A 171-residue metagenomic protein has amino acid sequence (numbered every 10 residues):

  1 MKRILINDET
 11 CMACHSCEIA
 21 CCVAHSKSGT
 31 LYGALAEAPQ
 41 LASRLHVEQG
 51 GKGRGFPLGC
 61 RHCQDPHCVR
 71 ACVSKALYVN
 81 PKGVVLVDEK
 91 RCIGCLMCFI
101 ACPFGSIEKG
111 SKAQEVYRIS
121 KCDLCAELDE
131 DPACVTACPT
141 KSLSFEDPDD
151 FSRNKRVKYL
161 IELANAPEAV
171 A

Functional and structural regions predicted by a protein language model:
M1-E9: N-terminal beta-strand motif that seeds the catalytic metal site of vicinal oxygen chelate
C11-C14, C92: Short, thiol/selenol-centered motifs that function as redox-active sites or metal-ligating centers
C14-L35: Core segments of cupin and vicinal oxygen chelate
S28-R70, K90-R91, L96-A171: Flanking helices and flexible, charged tails adjoining ferredoxin-like Fe-S electron-transfer domains in multi-subunit
L77-Y78, E115: Beta-strand-rich solenoid/repeat architectures in extracellular/passenger domains of polysaccharide-targeting enzymes
Y78-L86, G94: Mid-length scaffold segments of soluble, non-membrane domains
